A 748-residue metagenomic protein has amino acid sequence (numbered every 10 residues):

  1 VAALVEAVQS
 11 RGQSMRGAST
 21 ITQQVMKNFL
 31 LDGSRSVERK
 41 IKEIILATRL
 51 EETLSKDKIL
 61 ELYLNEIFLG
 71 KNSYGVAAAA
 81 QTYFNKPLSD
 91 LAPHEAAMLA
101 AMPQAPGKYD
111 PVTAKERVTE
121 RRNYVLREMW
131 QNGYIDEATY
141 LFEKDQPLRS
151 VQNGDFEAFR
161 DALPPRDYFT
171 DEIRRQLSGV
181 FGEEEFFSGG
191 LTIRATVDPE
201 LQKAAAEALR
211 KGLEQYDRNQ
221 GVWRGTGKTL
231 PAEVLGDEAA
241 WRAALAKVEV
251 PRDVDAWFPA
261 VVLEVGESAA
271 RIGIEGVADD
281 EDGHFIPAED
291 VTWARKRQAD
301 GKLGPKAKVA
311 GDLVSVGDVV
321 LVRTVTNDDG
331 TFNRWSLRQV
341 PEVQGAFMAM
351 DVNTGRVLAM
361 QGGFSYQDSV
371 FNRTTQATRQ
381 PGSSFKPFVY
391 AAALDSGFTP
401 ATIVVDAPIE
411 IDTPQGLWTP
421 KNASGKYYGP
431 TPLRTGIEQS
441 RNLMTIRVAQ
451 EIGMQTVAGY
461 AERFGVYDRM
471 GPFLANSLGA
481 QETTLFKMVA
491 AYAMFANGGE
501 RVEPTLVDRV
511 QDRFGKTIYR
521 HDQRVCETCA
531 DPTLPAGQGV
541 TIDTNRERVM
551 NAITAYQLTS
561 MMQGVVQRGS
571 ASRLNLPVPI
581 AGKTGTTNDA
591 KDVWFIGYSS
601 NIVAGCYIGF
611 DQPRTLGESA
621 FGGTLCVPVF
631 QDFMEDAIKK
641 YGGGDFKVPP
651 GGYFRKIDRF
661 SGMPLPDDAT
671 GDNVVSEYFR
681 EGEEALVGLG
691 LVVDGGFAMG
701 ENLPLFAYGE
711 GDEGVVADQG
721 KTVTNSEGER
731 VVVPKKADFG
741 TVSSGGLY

Functional and structural regions predicted by a protein language model:
A7-R35, S89, E157-R160, N353 (+4 more regions): Conserved catalytic neighborhood of penicillin-recognizing serine enzymes
G12-G276, V448, E462-R463, Y467-R469 (+2 more regions): Non-catalytic, structured segments within soluble enzyme domains
Y74-A77, D136-Y140, F371, L394-T413 (+3 more regions): Short, well-structured active-site flanking segments
L91, P259-G276, R338-Q367, G459-F464 (+1 more regions): A short, well-structured edge-of-sheet supersecondary motif
M129, A205, E267, T354-G355 (+6 more regions): Active-site SXXK
P147-L148, A158-A162, V197-D198, R463-C526 (+7 more regions): Active-site-proximal helix/loop microenvironment of the serine DD-peptidase/beta-lactamase transpeptidase fold
E157-A158, L230-W241, E264-S268, E275-A278 (+8 more regions): Soluble, non-transmembrane domains of envelope/secretory-pathway proteins that act on or interact with carbohydrate
D167-E185, G345-Q380, A391-A392, A496 (+5 more regions): Active-site beta-strand/loop architecture of penicillin-binding DD-peptidases
